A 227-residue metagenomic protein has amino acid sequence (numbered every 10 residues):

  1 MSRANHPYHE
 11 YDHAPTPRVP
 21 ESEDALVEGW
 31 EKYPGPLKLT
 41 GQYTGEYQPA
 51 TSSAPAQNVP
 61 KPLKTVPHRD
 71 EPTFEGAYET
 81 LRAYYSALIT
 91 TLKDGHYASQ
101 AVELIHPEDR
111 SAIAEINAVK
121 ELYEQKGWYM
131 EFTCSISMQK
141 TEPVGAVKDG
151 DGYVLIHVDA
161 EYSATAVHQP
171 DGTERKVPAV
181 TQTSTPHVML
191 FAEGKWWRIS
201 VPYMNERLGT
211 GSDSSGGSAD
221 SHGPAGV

Functional and structural regions predicted by a protein language model:
M1-E79, A83: Juxtamembrane and targeting peptides
H6, V19-S22, V27, P67 (+5 more regions): Serine/threonine-rich low-complexity intrinsically disordered regions
H9-D12, P34, T44, Q48 (+8 more regions): Compositionally biased, intrinsically disordered low-complexity regions enriched in proline and serine
T16, T40, T44, T51 (+10 more regions): Residue-identity detector for threonine
T51-F132: Core segments of small alpha/beta cavity-forming domains
H96-V227: Structured, amphipathic secondary-structure segments that form assembly/contact surfaces in multi-subunit
